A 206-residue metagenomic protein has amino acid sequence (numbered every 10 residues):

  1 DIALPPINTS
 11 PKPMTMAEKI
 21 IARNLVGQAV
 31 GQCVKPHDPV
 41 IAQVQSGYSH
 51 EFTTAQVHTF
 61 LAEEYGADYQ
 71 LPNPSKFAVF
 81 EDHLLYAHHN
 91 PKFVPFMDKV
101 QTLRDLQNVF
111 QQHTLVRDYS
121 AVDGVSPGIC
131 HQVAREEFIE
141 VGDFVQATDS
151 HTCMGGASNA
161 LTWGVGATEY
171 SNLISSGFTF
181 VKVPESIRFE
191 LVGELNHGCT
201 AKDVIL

Functional and structural regions predicted by a protein language model:
D1-L206: Fe-S-dependent hydro-lyases/dehydratases of central metabolism
